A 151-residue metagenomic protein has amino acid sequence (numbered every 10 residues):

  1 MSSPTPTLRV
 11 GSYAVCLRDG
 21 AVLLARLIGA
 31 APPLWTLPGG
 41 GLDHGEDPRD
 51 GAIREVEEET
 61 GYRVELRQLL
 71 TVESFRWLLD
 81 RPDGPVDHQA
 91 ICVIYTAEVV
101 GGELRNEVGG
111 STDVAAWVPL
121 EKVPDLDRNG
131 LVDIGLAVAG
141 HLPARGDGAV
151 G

Functional and structural regions predicted by a protein language model:
M1-L23, I94-T96: Conserved N-terminal beta-strand and adjoining loop/helix that marks the start of the Nudix/MutT-like hydrolase domain
P4-L8, L34, G84-I91, G109-T112: A generic structural micro-feature
R9, L17, L37, V64 (+1 more regions): Short connector loops at helix/strand junctions that flank enzyme active sites, especially segments positioning acidic
R18-E58, Y62: Conserved Nudix-box catalytic region and its N-terminal flanking loop in Nudix hydrolases and closely related
V22, R67, H88-I94, A115: Structural motif
L27, P32-W35, L104-G151: Nudix hydrolase/Nudix homology domain
R63-V72: A short coil-to-beta-strand element that immediately follows conserved catalytic motifs
F75-L104: Active-site-adjacent beta-strand/loop module that shapes the phosphate/pyrophosphate-binding cleft
